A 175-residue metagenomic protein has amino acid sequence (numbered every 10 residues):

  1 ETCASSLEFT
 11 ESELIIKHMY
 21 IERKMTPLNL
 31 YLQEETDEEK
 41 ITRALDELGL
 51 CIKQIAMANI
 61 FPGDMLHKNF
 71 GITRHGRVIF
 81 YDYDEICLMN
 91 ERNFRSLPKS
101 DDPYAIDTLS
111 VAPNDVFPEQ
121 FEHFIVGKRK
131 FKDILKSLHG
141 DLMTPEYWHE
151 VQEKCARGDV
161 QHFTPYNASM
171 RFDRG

Functional and structural regions predicted by a protein language model:
E1-R43, E47, M57, P62: Conserved ATP-binding subdomain of kinase catalytic cores across diverse folds
F61-D115: Catalytic activation segment of kinase domains across protein kinase-like and atypical kinase folds
P62, F131-K132: Fe(II)/2-oxoglutarate
V78, A112, K132-G175: Regulatory N- and C-terminal appendages and interdomain linkers associated with kinase/kinase-like NTP transferase
F117-F124: Long, low-complexity, intrinsically disordered regions
I125-R129: A general structural signal for short secondary-structure boundary/capping elements
